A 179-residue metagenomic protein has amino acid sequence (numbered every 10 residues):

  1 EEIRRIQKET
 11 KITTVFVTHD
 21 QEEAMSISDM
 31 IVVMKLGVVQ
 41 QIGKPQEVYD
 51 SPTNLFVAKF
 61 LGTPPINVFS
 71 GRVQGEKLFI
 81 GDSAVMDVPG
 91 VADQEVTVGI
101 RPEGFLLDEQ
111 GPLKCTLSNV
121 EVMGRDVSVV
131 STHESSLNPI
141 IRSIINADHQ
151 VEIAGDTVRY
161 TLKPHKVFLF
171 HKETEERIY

Functional and structural regions predicted by a protein language model:
E1-F56: ABC ATPase nucleotide-binding domains
L36, S70, V167: Conserved coupling/switch loops of ABC nucleotide-binding domains, chiefly the family-specific signature
V38, K44, K59, T63 (+2 more regions): Gly/Ser/Thr-rich helix-start
K44, F56, S70-R72, K114-S118: Residues located in well-ordered beta-strands
D50-Q74, G99: C-terminal boundary and immediately downstream tail of ABC-type ATPase nucleotide-binding domains
P64, E76-Y179: Non-catalytic connector elements of ABC transporters
